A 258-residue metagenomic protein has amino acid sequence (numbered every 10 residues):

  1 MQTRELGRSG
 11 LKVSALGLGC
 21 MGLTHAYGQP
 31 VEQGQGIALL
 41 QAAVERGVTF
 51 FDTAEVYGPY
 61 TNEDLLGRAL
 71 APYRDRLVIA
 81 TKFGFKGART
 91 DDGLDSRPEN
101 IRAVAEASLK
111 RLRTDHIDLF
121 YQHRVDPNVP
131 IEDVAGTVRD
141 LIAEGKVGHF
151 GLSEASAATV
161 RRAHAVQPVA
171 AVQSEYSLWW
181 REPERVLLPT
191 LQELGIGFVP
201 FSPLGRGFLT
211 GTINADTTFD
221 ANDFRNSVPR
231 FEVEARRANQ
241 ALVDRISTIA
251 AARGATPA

Functional and structural regions predicted by a protein language model:
M1-V78: N-terminal binding-site loop/beta-alpha segment at the start of enzyme catalytic domains that lines or forms
L6, L18, G36, A43 (+11 more regions): Conserved, mostly hydrophobic/aromatic
L11-L16, R46-F50, Y73-L77, T114-D118 (+5 more regions): Short, well-ordered coil/turn segments that N-cap beta-strands
G22-G34, G87-R102, H123-N128: Active-site mouth loops of central-metabolism enzymes
P30-A43, D95-R113, S156-R162: Short, acidic/polar
R76-A88: A short, structured active-site edge motif that brings together acidic residues
A88-Y121, E175, W179: Active-site gating/metal-coordination segments in enzymes
V125, V129-A258: Beta/alpha (TIM)-barrel catalytic core signal, keyed to glycine-rich beta->alpha loops juxtaposed to Asp/Glu that bind
